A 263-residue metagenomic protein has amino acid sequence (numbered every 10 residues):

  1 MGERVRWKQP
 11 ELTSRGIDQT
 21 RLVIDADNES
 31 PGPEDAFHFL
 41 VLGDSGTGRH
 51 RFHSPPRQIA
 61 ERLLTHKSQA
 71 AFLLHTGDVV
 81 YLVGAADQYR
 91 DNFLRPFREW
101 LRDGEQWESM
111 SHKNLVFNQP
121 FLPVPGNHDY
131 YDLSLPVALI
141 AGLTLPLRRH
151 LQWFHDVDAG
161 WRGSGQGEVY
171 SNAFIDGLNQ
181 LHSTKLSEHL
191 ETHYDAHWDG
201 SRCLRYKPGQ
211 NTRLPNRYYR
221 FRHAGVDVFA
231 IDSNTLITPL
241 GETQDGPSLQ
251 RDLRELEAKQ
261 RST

Functional and structural regions predicted by a protein language model:
M1-F72, D87, D91, R95-P125 (+2 more regions): Acidic, histidine-bearing metal-coordination/catalytic regions of metal-dependent phosphoesterases
S45, L73-T76, A230-G241: Short glycine/proline-rich turn/loop motifs
G46, D78-V83, E242-D245: Second-shell loop/turn segments in exported
T47, V80-Y81, D129, D227: Short active-site segment of divalent metal-dependent hydrolases/proteases that encodes the spacing between
Y218-R220, V228-A230, E255: Conserved hydrophobic/aromatic beta-strand scaffold that supports enzyme active sites
T235-R254, A258-T263: Active-site-proximal segments of metal-dependent phosphoesterases and phosphodiesterases across multiple
